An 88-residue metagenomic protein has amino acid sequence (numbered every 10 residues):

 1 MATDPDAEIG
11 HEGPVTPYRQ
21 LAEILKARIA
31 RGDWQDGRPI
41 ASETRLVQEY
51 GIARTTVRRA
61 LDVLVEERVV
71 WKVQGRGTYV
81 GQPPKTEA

Functional and structural regions predicted by a protein language model:
M1-I52, D62, E66-W71, Q82-A88: Extreme N-terminal segment that seeds HTH/winged-HTH DNA-binding domains in transcriptional regulators
T56: Residues in the helix-turn-helix
R59: DNA-binding alpha-helical recognition surfaces that contact promoter or target DNA
R76-Q82: Minor-groove-contacting beta-hairpin "wing" of winged helix-turn-helix DNA-binding domains
